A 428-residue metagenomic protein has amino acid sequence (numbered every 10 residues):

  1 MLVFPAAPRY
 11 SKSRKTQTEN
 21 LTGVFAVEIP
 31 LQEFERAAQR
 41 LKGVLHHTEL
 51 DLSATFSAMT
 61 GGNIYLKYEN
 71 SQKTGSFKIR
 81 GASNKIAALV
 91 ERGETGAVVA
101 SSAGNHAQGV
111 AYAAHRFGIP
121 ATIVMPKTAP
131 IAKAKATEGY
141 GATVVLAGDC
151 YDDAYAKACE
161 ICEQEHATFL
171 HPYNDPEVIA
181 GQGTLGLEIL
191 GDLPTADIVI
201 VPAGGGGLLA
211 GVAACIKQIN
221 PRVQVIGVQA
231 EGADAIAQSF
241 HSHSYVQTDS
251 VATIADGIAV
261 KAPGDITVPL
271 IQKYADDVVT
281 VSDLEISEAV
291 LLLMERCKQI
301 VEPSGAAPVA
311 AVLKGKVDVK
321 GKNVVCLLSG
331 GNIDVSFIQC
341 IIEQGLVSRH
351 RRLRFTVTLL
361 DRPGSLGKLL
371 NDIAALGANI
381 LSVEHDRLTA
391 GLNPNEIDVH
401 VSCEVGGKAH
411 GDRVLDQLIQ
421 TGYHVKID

Functional and structural regions predicted by a protein language model:
M1-L2, K12: Hydrophobic residues within membrane-embedded alpha helices
V3-A7, E19, V24: Acidic, Ala/Val/Gly-enriched low-complexity intrinsically disordered segments
A7-R14: Short, low-complexity, intrinsically disordered N-terminal modules that encode targeting/processing signals
R14, N20-D428: PLP-dependent amino-acid enzyme catalytic core
